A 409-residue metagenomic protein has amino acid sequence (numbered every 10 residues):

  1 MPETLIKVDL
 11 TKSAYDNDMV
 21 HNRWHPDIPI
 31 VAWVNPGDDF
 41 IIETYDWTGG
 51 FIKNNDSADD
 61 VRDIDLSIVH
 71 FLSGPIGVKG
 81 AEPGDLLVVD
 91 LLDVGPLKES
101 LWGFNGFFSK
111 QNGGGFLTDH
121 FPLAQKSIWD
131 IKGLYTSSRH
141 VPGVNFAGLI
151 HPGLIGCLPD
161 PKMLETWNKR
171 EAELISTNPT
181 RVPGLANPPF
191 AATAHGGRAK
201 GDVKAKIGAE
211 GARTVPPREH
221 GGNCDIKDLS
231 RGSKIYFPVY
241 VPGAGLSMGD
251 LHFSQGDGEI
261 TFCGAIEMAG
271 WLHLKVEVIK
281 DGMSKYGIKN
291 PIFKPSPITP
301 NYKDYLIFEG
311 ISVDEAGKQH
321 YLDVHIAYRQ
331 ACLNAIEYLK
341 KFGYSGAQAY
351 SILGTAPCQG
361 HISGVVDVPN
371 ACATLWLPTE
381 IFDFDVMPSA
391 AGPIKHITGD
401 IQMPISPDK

Functional and structural regions predicted by a protein language model:
P2-I64: N-terminal, Lys/Arg-enriched amphipathic/low-complexity engagement segments that precede the first folded domain
Y15-H25, D65-S73, A212-H220: Short, structured beta-strand/loop micro-motifs enriched in basic residues and often containing a Trp
W47-A58, V94-G106, G243-F253, I362-V365: Short, Lys/Arg- and Gly-enriched loop/turn segments at beta-strand edges
D93-S230, Y236: Intrinsically disordered, low-complexity linker/loop segments enriched in Gly/Pro and charged/polar residues
S176-L322: Conserved mixed alpha/beta catalytic, RNA-binding, or beta-rich assembly cores of soluble enzyme, regulatory
P300-G354, C358-Q359: Extended, compositionally biased non-globular segments
I336-K409: TerminUS-proximal long segments
